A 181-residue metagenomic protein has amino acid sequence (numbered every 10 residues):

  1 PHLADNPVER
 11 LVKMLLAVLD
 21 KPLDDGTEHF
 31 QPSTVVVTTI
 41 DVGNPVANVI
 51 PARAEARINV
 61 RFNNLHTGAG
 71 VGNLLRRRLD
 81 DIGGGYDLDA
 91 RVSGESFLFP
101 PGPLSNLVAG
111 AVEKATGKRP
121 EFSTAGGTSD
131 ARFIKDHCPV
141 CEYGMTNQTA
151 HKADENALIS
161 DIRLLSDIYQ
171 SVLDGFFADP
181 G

Functional and structural regions predicted by a protein language model:
P1-G181: Metal-dependent amide/peptide-bond hydrolase catalytic core, centered on the "pita-bread" metallohydrolase fold
